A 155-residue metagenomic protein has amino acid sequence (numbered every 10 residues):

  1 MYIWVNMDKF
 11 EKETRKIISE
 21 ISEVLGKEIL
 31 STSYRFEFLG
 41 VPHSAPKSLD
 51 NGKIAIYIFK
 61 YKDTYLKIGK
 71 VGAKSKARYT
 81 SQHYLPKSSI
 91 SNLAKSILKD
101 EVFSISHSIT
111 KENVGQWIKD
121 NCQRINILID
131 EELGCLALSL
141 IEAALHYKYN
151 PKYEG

Functional and structural regions predicted by a protein language model:
Y2-K76, S91, I109-N113, E132 (+3 more regions): GIY-YIG nuclease catalytic motif and its immediate N-terminal context
E28, T32, S104, I125 (+1 more regions): Short secondary-structure junctions and interdomain/linker hinges
K47, A73-L133: Conserved short loop/helix modules at catalytic or binding sites in compact beta-alpha or helix-hairpin-helix contexts
N121, N126-L128, L136-G155: A charged, amphipathic interaction segment
